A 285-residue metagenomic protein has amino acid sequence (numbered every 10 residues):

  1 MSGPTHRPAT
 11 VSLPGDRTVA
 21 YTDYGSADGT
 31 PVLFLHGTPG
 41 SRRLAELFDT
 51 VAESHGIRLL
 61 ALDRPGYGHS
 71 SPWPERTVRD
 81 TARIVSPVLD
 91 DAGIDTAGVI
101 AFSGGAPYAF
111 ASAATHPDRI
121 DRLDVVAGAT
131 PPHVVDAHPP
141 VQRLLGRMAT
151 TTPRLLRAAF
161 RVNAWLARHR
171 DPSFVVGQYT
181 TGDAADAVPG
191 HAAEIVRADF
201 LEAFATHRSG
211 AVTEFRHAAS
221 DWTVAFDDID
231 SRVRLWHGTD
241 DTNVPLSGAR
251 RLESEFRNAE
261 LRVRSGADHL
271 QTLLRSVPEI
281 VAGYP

Functional and structural regions predicted by a protein language model:
M1-D23: N-terminal cap/lid segment of alpha/beta-hydrolase-fold proteins
R17-S71: Conserved HGGG/HGGXW glycine-rich cap/lid loop of the alpha/beta-hydrolase fold
D80-G98: Conserved acidic catalytic loop of the alpha/beta-hydrolase fold
T96-P140: Conserved hydrolase catalytic core segment
R143-L145, T150-V224: Alpha/beta-hydrolase
I229, L235-H237, D241: Short beta-strand/loop motif that positions the catalytic acidic residue of the alpha/beta-hydrolase fold
T242-G248: Conserved alpha/beta-hydrolase "acid-adjacent" motif
N243, L261-P278: Catalytic histidine-centered segment of alpha/beta-hydrolase-like enzymes
